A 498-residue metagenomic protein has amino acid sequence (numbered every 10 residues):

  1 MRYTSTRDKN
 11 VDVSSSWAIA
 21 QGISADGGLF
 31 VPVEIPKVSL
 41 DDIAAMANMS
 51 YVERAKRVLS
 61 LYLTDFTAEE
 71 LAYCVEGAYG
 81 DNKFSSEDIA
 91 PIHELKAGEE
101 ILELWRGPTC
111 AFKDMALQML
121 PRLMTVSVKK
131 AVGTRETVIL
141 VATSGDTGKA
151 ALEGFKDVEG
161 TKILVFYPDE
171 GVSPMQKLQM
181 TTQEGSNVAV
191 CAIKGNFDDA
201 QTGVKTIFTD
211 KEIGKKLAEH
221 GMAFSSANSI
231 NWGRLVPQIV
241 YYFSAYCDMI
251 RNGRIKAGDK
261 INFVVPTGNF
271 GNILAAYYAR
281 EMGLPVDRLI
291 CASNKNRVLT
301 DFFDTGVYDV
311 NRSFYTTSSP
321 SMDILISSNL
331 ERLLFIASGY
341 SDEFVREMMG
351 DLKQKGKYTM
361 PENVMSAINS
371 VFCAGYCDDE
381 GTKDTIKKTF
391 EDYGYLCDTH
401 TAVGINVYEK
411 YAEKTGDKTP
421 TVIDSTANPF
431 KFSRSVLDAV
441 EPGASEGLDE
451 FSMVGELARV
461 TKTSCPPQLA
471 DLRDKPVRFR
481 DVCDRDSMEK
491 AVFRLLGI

Functional and structural regions predicted by a protein language model:
M1-I498: PLP-dependent amino-acid enzyme catalytic core
